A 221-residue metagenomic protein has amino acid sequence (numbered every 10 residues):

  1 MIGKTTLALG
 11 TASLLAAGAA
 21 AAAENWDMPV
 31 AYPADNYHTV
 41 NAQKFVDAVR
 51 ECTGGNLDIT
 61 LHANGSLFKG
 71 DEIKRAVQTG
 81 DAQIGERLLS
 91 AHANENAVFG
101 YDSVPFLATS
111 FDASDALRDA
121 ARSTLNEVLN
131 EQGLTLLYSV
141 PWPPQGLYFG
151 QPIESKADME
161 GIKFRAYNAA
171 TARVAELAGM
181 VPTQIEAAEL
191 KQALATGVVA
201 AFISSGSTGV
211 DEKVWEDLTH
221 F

Functional and structural regions predicted by a protein language model:
M1-A8: Bacterial N-terminal signal peptides that target proteins for export
G3, N36, S123-T124: Secondary-structure junction/capping motif
G10, A23-A113, E127-F221: N-terminal secretory/targeting leader peptides
T11-L15: Hydrophobic helical h-region of N-terminal Sec-dependent signal peptides in bacterial secretory/periplasmic proteins
A17-A19: N-terminal signal peptide c-region/cleavage motif recognized by signal peptidases
D115-E127: Signature of the catalytic double-stranded beta-helix
